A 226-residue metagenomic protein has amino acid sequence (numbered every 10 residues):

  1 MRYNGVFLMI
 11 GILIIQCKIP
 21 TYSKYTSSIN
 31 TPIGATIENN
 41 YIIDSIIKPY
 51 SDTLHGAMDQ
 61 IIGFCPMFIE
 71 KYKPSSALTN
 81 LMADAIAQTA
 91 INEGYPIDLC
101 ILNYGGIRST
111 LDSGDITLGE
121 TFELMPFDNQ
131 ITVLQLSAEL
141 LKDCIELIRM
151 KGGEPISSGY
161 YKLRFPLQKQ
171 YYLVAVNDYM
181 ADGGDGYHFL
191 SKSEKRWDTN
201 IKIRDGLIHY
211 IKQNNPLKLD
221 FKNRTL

Functional and structural regions predicted by a protein language model:
M1-G5: Positively charged n-region of N-terminal signal peptides that target proteins for export
V6-I14: Bacterial N-terminal signal peptides
P20-P32, I37, N80-I91, Y95-L226: Feature captures C-terminal
K24-G56: Start-of-domain marker
G56-Y72, Y187-S193: Acidic/histidine-rich, surface-exposed loop or edge segments in extracytoplasmic proteins
K73, A77-N80: Contiguous, amphipathic alpha-helical segments that mediate oligomerization or scaffolding in large protein assemblies
